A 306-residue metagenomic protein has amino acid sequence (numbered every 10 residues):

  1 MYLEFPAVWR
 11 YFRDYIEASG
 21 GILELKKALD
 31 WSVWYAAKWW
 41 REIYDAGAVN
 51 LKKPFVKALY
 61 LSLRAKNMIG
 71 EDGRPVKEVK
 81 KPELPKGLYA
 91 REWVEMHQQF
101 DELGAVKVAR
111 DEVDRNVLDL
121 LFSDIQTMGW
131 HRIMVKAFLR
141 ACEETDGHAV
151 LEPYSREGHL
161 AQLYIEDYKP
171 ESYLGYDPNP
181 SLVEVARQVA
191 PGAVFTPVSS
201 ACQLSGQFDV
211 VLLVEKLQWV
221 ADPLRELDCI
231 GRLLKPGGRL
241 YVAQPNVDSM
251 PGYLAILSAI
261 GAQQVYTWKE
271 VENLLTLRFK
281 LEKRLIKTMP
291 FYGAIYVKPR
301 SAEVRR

Functional and structural regions predicted by a protein language model:
M1-E95: N-terminal accessory segments
G70-C142: Conserved Class I S-adenosyl-L-methionine-dependent methyltransferase catalytic core
E157-K169: Conserved SAM-binding loop of SAM-dependent methyltransferases across substrates and taxa, primarily the Class I
A186-R187: Conserved SAM-binding loop
V210-P223: A short SAM/SAH-binding and catalytic strip from SAM-dependent methyltransferases
L224-P236: A short glycine-rich, Lys/Arg-flanked "PGG" loop and its adjoining helix->strand segment in the class I
G237-P245: Conserved beta-strand signature within the Rossmann-like core of class I S-adenosyl-L-methionine
P245-A262: Short, glycine-/aromatic-enriched active-site segment of Class I SAM-dependent methyltransferases
